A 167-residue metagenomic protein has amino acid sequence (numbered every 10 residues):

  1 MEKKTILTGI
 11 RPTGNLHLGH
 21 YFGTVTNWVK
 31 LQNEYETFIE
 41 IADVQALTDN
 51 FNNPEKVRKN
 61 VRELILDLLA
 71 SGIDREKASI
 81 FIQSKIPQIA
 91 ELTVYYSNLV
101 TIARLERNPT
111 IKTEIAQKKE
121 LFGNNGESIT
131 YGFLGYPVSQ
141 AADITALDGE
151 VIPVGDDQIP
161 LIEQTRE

Functional and structural regions predicted by a protein language model:
M1-E167: NTP-dependent nucleotidyl-transfer catalytic core
